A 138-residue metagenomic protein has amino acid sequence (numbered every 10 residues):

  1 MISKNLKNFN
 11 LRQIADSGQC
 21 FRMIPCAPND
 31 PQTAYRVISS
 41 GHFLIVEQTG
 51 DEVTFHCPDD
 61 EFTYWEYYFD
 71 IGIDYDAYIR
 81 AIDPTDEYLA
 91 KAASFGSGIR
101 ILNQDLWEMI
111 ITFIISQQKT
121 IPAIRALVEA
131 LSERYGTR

Functional and structural regions predicted by a protein language model:
M1-R138: HhH-family (HhH-GPD) DNA N-glycosylase catalytic core used in base-excision repair
